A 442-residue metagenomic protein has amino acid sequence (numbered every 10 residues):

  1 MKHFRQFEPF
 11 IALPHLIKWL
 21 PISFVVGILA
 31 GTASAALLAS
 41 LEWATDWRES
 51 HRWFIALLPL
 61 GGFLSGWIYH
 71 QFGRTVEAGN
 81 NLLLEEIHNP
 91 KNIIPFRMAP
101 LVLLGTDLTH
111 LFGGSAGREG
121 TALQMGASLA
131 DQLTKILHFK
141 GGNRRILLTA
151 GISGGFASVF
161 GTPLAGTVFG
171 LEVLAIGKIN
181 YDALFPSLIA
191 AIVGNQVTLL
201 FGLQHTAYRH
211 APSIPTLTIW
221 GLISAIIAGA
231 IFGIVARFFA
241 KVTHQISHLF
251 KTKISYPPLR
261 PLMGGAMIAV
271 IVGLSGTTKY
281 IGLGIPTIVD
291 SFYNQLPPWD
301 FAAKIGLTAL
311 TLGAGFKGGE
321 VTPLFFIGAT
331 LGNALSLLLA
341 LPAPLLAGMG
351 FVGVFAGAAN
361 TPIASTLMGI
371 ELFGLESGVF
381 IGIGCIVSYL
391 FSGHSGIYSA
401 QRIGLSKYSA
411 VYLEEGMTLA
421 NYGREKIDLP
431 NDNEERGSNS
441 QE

Functional and structural regions predicted by a protein language model:
M1-E442: Alpha-helical transmembrane segments and immediately membrane-proximal extracytoplasmic
